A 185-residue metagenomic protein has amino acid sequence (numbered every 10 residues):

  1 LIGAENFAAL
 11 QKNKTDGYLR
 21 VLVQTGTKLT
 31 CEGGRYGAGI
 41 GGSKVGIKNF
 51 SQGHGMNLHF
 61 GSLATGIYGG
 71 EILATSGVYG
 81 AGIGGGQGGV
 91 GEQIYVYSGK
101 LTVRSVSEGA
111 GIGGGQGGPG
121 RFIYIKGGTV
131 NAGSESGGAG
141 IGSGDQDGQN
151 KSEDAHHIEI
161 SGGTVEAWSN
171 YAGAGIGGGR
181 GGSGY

Functional and structural regions predicted by a protein language model:
L1-G33, G42-S76, G85-S105, G114-S134 (+2 more regions): Surface-exposed loop/turn motifs in large extracellular/passenger domains
Y79-G80, E108-G109, G137-G138, A172-G173: Conserved mixed alpha/beta catalytic, RNA-binding, or beta-rich assembly cores of soluble enzyme, regulatory
